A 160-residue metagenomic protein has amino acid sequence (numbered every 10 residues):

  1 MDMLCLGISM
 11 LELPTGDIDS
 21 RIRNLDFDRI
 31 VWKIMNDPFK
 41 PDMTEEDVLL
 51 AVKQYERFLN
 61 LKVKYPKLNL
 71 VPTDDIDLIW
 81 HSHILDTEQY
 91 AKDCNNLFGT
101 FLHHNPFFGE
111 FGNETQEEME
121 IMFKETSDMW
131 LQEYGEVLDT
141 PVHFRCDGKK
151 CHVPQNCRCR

Functional and structural regions predicted by a protein language model:
D2-R160: Intrinsically disordered, low-complexity, repeat-rich regions that form long N- or C-terminal tails or large
